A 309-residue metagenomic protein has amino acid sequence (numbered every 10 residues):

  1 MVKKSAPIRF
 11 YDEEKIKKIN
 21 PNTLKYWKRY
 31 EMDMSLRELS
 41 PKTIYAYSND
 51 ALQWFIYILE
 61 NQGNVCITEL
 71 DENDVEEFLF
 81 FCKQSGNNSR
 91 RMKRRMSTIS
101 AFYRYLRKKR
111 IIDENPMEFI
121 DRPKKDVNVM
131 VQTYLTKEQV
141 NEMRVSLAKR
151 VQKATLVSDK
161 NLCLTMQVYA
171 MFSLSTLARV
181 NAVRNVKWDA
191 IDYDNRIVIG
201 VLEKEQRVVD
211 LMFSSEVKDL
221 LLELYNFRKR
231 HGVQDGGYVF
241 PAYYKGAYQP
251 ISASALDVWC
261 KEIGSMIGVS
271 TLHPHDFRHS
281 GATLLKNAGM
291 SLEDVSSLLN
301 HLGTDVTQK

Functional and structural regions predicted by a protein language model:
F10-E13, K28-V131, S146, R150: N-terminal core-binding DNA-recognition domain of tyrosine recombinases/integrases
I99, Y169-A170, L177, N181-V186 (+1 more regions): Alpha-helix N-cap/helix-start motif at helix boundaries, enriched for small hydrophobics
I112, D126-S146, E205-E216, G232-G237: DNA breakage-rejoining catalytic core of tyrosine-based enzymes
E142-V180: Basic, Lys/Arg- and aromatic-enriched nucleic-acid-binding interface segment
M171, S175, R278-L302: C-terminal catalytic core of tyrosine-transesterase DNA break-rejoin enzymes
T176, V180-N181, N185-L220: Conserved tyrosine-mediated DNA breakage-rejoining catalytic core shared by Y-recombinases
I191-Y193, S270-T271, M290-K309: Short, polar N-cap/turn motifs at the start of nucleic acid-interacting alpha helices
S215-V269: Active-site/catalytic core of tyrosine-dependent DNA strand-transfer enzymes
